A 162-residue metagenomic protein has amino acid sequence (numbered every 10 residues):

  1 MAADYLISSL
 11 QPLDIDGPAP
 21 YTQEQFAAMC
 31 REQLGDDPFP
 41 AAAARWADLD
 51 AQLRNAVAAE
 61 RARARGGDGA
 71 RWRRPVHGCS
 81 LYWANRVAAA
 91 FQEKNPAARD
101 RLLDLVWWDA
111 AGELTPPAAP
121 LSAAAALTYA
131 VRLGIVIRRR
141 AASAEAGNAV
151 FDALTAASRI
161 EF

Functional and structural regions predicted by a protein language model:
M1-F162: Extended alpha-helical surfaces
